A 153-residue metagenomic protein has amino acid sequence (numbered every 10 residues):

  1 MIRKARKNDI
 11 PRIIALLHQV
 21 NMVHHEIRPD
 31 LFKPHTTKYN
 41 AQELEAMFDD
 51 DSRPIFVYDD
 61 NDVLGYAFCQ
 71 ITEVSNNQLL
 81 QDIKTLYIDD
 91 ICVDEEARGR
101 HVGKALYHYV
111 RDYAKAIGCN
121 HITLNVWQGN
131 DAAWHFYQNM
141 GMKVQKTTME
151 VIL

Functional and structural regions predicted by a protein language model:
M1-A15: A short beta-loop-alpha structural element at the N-terminal edge of CoA-dependent acyl/N-acetyltransferase catalytic
M22-L44: Conserved GNAT-fold acetyl-CoA-binding loop/helix
Q42-V57: A short helix-loop-beta-strand connector motif used in the catalytic cores of GNAT acetyltransferases and, in some
V57, D62-I71, Y87, C92: Conserved beta-strand in the GNAT
D90-V93, G99-D112, N139: Conserved acetyl-CoA-binding loop-helix of GNAT-fold acetyltransferases
K104, H108, A116, Q128-K146: Conserved active-site alpha-helix within GNAT-family acetyltransferase domains
A114-N125: Conserved GNAT acetyl-CoA-binding A-motif
T123-A133, E150-L153: Conserved beta-strand-loop-alpha-helix junction that forms the acyl-donor binding cleft
